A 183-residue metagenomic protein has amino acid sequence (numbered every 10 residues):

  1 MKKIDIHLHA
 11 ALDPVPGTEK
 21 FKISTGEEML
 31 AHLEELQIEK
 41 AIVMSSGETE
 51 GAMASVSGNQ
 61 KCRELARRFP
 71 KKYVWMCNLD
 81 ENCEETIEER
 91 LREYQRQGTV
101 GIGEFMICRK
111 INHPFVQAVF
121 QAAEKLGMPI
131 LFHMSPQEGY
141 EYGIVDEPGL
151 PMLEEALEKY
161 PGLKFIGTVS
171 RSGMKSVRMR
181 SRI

Functional and structural regions predicted by a protein language model:
M1-A118, A122-L126: Mid-domain alpha/beta scaffold segments of enzyme catalytic cores
V100-G101, H113-I183: Catalytic pocket-lining loop regions of alpha/beta-barrel enzymes, especially the amidohydrolase/enolase/GH5 lineages
